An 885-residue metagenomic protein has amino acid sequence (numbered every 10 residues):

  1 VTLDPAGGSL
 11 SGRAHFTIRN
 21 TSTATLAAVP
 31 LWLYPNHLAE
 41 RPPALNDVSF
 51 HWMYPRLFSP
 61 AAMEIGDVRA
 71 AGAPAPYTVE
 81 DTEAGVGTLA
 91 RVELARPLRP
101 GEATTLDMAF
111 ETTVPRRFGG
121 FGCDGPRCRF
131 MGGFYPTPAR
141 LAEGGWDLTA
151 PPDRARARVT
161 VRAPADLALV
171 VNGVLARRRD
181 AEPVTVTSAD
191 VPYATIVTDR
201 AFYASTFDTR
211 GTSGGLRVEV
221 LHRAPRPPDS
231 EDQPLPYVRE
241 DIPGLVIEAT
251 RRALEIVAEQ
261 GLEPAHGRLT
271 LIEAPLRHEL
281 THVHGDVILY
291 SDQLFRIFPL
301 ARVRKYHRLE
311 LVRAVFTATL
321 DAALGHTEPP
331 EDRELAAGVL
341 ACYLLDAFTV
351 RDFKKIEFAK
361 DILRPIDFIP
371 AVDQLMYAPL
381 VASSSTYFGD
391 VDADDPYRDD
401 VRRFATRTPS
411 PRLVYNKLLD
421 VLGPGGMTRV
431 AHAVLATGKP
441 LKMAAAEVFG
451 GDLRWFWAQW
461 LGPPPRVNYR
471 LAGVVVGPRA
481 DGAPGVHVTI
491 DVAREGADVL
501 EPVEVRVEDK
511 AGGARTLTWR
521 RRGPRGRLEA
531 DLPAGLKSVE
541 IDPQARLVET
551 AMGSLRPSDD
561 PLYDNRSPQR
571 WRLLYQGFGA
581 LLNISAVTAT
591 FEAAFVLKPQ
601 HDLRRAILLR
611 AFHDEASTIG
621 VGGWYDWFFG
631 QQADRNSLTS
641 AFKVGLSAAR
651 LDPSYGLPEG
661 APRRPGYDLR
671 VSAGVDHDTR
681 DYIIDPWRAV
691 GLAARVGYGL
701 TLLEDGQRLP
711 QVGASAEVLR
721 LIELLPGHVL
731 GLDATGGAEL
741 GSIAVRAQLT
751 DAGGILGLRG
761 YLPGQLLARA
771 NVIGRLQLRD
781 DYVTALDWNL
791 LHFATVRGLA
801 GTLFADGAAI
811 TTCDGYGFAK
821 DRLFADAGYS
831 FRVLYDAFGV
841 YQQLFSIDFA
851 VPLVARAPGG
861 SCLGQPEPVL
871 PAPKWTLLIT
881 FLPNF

Functional and structural regions predicted by a protein language model:
V1-S11, R454-W455, Q459: N-terminal, polar/Ser/Thr-rich
Y34, D47, W52-D67, D81-E83 (+2 more regions): Extended, low-hydrophobicity, Ser/Thr/Pro/Gly-biased non-transmembrane segments
V159, D208-E334, L340-L344, F348 (+1 more regions): Juxtacatalytic substrate-recognition/specificity segment
V170-V171, L453-R454, V467-R470, V474-P543: Beta-strand-rich binding/interaction modules
D229-S230, P396-Y397, V401-V488: Amphipathic alpha-helical substructures
D332-L413, K417, V421: Acidic/His/Gly-enriched intrinsically disordered linker/tail segments that often contain short helix/coil "MoRF-like"
E501, E508-R635, P662-W687, I755 (+2 more regions): Outer-membrane beta-barrel initiation region
T590-E592, H613, T618-W624, R688-F885: C-terminal transmembrane beta-barrel domains of outer membrane proteins
